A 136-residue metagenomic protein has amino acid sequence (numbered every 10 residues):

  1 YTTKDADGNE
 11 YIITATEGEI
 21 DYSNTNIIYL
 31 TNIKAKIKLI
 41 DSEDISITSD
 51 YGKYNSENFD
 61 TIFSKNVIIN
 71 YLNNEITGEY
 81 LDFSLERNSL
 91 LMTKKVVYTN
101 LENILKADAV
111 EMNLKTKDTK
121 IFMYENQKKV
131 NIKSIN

Functional and structural regions predicted by a protein language model:
Y1-N136: Mature-chain termini and adjacent capping regions
